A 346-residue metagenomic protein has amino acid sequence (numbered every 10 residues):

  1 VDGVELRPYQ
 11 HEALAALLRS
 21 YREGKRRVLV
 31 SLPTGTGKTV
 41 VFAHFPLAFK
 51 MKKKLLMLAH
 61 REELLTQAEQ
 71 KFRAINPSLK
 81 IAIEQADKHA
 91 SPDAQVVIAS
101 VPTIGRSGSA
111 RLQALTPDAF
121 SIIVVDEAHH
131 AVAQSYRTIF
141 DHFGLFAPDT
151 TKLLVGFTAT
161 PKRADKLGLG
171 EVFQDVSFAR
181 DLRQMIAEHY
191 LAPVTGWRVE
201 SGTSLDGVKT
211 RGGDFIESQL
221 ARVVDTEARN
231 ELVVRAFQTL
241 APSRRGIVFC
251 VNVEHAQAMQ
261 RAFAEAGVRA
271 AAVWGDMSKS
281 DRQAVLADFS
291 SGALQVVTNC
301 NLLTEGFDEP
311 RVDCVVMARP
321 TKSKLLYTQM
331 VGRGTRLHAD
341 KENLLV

Functional and structural regions predicted by a protein language model:
V1-S31: Conserved pre-motif I regulatory segment
E23-P46, F249, V273: Walker A/P-loop
E63-Q85: Conserved helix-turn-beta segment of the N-terminal RecA-like "Helicase ATP-binding" lobe in SF1/SF2 helicases
A82-P92, Q257-A262, V268-T304: Conserved helicase ATPase core of P-loop NTP-dependent helicases/translocases
D87-I122, A133-T138: Conserved helix/coil segment N-terminal to the catalytic DExD/H
H129-G196: Post-DEXD/H (motif II) to motif III coupling segment of the RecA-like Helicase ATP-binding lobe
V176-I247: Conserved interdomain linker/interface between the two RecA-like ATPase lobes of SF2 helicase motors
K324-Q329, R333-V346: Conserved segment of the helicase C-terminal RecA-like domain
